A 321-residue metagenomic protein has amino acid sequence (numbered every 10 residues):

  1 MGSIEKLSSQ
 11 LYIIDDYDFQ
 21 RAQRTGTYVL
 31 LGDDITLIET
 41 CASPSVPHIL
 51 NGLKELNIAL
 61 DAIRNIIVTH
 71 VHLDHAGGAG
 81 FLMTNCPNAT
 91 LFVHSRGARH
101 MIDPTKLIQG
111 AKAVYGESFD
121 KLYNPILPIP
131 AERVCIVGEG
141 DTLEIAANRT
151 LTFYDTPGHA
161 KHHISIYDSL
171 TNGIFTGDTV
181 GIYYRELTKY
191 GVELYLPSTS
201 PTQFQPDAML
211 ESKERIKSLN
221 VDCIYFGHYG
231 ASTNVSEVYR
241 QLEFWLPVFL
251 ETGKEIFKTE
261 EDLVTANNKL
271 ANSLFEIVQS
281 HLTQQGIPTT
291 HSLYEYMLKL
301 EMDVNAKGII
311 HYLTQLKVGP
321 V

Functional and structural regions predicted by a protein language model:
G2-L56, I166-D178, I182: Conserved beta-strand hairpin/beta-sheet module of binuclear metal-dependent hydrolase folds, prominently
T36, I67, L91, G173-F175 (+1 more regions): Residue-level marker for buried hydrophobic side chains located in beta-strands that build the well-ordered beta-sheet
A42-P44, T150-P157, K161-T233: Metallo-beta-lactamase
A62-D74: Metallo-beta-lactamase
G77-C86, P104: Metal-dependent catalytic neighborhoods of phosphoester/phosphodiester hydrolases
M101-Y154, L210-K213: Metallo-beta-lactamase
D207, S212-S273: Active-site/pore-lining binding-face segments in mid-to-C-terminal subdomains
E251, E255-V321: C-terminal regulatory/interaction regions
